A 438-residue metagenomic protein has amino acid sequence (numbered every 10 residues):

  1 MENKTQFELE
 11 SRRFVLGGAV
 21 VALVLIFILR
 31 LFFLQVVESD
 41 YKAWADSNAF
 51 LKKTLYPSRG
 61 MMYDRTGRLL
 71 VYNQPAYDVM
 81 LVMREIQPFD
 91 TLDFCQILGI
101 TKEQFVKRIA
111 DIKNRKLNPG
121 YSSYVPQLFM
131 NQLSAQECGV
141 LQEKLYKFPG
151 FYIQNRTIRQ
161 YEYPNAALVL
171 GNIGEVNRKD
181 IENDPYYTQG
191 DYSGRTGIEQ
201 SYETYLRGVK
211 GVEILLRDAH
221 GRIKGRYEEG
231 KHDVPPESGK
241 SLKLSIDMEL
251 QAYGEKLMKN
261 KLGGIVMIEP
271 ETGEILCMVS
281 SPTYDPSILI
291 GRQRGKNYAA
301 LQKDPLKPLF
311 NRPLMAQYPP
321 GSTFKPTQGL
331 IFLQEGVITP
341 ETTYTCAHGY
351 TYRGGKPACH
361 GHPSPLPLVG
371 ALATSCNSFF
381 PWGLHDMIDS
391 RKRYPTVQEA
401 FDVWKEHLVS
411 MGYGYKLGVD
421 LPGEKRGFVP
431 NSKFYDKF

Functional and structural regions predicted by a protein language model:
M1-Q293, Q317, A400-S410: Periplasmic/cell-envelope proteins involved in peptidoglycan metabolism and beta-lactam response
F7, V71, D218-I223, Y227-D233 (+2 more regions): Beta-lactam-recognizing serine transpeptidase/beta-lactamase-like catalytic domain environment
